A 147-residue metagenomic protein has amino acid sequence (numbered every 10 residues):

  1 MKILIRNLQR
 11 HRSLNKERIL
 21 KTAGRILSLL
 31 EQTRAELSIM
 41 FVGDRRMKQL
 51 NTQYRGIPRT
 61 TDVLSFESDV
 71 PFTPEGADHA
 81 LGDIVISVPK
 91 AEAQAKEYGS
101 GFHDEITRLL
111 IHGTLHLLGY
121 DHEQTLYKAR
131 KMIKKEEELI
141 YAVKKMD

Functional and structural regions predicted by a protein language model:
M1-T107, L115-D147: An acidic/histidine-cluster motif and surrounding catalytic segment that typifies divalent-metal-assisted enzyme active
